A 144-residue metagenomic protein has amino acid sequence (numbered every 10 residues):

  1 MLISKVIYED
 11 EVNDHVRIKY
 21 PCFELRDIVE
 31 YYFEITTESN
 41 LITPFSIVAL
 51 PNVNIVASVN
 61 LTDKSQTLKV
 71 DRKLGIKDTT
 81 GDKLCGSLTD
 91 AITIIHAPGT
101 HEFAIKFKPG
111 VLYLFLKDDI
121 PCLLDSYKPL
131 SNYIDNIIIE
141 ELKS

Functional and structural regions predicted by a protein language model:
L2-S144: Alpha-helical bundle regulatory/interaction domains
